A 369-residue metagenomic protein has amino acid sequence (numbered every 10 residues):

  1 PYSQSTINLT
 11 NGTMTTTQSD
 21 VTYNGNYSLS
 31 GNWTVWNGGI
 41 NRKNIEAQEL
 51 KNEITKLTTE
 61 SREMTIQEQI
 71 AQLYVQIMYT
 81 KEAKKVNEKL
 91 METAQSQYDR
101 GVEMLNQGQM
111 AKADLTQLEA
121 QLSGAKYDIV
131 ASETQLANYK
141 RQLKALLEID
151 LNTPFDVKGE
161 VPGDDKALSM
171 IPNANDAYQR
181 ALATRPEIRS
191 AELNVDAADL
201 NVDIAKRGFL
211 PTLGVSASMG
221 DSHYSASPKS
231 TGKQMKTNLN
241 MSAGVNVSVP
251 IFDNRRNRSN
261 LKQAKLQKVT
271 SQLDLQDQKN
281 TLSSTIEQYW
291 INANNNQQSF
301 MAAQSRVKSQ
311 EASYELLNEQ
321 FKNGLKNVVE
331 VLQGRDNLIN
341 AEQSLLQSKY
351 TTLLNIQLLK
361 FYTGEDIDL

Functional and structural regions predicted by a protein language model:
P1-W33, E160-I171, D203, S216-V249 (+1 more regions): Small/polar, glycine/serine/threonine/aspartate-rich low-complexity segments that form flexible
N8-T10, I149-S216, L369: Amphipathic alpha-helical coiled-coil scaffold segments and their short linker/junction regions
V21, V35-E63, E88, A113 (+4 more regions): Sec/SRP-type N-terminal targeting helices
N24-S28, I40, Q72, Q117 (+3 more regions): Transmembrane beta-barrel architecture of outer-membrane proteins
T65-R180, N292, N296, L338 (+1 more regions): Periplasmic alpha-helical coiled-coil/stalk elements that build and connect Gram-negative outer-membrane
G124-I149, V307-E365: Short segments within alpha-helical structural elements
